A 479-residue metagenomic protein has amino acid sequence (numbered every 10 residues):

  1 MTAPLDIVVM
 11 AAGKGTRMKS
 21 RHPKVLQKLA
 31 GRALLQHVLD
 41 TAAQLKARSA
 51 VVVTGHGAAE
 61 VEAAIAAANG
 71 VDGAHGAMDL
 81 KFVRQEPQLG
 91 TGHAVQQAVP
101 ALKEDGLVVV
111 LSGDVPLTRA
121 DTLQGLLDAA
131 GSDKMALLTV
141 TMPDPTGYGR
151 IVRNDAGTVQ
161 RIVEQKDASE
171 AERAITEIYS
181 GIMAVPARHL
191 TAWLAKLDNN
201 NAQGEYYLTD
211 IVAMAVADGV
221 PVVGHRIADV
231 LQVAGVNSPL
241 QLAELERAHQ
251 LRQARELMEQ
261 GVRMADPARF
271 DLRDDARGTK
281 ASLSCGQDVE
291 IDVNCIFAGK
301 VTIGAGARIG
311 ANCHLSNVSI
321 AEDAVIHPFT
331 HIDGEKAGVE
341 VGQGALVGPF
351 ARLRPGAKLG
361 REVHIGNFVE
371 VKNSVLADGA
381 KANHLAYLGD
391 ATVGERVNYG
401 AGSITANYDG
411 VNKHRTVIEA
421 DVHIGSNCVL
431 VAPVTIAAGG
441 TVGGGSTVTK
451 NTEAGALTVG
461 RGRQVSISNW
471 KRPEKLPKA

Functional and structural regions predicted by a protein language model:
M1-D6, R32-D128, A479: Conserved N-terminal catalytic core of the sugar/cofactor nucleotidyltransferase
M1-S20: N-terminal nucleotide-binding beta1-loop-alpha1 segment
M10-A11, V53, V110-S112, L137-T141 (+3 more regions): Short beta-strand segments
M18-H22, D409, T452: Conserved catalytic-core motifs of eukaryotic protein kinase domains, centered on the activation segment
H22-K28, R84, L197-N200: Short glycine-enriched, charge-decorated loop/helix-capping segments at active-site entrances that position
K28, L117, A184, G235-V236: Short aromatic/basic micro-patch
A59, T118-A202, T209, V220: Conserved core of the sugar-phosphate nucleotidyltransferase
Q203-V434, V448-K450, V459, Q464-A479: Left-handed beta-helix
